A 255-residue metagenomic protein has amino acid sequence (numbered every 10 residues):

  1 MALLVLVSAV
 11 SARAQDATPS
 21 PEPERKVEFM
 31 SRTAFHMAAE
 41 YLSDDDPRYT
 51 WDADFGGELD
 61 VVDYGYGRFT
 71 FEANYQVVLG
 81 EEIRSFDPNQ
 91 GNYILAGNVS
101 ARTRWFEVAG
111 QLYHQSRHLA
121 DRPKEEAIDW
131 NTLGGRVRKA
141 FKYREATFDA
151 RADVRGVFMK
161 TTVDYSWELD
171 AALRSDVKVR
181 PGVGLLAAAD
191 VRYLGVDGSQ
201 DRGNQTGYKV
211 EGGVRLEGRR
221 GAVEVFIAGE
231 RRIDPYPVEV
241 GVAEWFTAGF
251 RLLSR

Functional and structural regions predicted by a protein language model:
M1-A9: Bacterial N-terminal signal peptides
V10-A14: Sec/Tat signal peptide C-region and signal peptidase I cleavage site
Q15-R255: Transmembrane beta-barrel domains of bacterial outer-membrane proteins
